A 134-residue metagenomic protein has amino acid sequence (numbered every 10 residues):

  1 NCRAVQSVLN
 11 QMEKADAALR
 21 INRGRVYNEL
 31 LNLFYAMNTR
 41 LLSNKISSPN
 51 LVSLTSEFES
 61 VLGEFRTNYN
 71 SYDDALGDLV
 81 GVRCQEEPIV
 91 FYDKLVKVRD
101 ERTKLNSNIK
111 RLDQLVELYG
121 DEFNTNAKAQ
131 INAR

Functional and structural regions predicted by a protein language model:
N1-N10, L31-S48: Short, charge-rich amphipathic alpha-helices with coiled-coil/heptad character
N1-Y27, L76-R134: C-terminal amphipathic alpha-helix
N28-Y35, S56-N70, T103-K110, E117: Solvent-exposed, polar/charged alpha-helical surfaces in well-ordered, non-transmembrane soluble domains, broadly
M37-L62, Y69-Q85: Short, solvent-exposed, charged loop/turn and helix-capping segments that join or cap alpha-helices on peripheral
